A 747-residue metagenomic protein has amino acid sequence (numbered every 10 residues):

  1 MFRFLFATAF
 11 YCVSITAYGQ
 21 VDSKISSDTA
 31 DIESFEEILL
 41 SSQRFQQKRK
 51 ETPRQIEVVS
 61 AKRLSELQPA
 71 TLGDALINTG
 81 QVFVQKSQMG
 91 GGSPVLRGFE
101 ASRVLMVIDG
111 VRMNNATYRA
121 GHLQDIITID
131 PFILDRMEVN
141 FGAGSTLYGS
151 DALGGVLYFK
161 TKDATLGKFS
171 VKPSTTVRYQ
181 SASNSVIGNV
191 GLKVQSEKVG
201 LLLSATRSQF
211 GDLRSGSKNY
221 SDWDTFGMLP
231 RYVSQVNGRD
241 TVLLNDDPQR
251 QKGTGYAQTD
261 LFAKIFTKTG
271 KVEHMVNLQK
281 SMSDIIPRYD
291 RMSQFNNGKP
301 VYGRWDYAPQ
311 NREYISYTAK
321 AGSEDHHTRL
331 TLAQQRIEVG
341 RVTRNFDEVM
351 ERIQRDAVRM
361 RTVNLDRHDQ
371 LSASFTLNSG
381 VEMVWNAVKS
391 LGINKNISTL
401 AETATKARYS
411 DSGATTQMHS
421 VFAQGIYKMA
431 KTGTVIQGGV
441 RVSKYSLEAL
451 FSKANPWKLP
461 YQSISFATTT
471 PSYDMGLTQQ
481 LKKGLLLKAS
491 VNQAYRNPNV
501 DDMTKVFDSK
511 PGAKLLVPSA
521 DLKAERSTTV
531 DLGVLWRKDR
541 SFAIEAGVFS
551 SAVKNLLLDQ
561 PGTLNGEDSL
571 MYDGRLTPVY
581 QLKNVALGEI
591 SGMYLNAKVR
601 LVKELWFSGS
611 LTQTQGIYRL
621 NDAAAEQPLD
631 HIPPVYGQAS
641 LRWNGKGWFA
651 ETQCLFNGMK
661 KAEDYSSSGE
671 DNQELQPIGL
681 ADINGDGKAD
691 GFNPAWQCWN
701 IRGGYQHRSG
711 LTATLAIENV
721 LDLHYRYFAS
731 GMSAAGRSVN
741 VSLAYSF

Functional and structural regions predicted by a protein language model:
V21-K24, K252-Q258, K268-T328, R336-M360 (+3 more regions): Flexible loop and strand-edge segments within Gram-negative outer membrane beta-barrel domains
E37, L72-A75, G92-V95, M106-V107 (+4 more regions): N-terminal periplasmic accessory domains that precede and gate Gram-negative outer-membrane beta-barrel machines
M113-F141: Short acidic/polar hinge/loop motifs at secondary-structure boundaries that mediate gating or recognition
S183-Q209, Y220-I285, P309-N311, I315-S323 (+4 more regions): Transmembrane beta-barrel wall of Gram-negative outer-membrane proteins
V199, T254-Y256, F266-G270, Q279 (+6 more regions): Conserved C-terminal beta-signal and adjacent last beta-strands/turns of outer-membrane beta-barrel proteins
M282-D284, R336-G340, N396-A401, K444-W457 (+6 more regions): Surface-exposed extracellular loop regions of Gram-negative outer-membrane beta-barrel proteins, predominantly
V301-S323, S410-T416, Q462-Q480, Q493-V553 (+4 more regions): Outer-membrane beta-barrel signature, preferentially recognizing the C-terminal barrel domain of Gram-negative
K428-K431, I436, K444-Y445, E545 (+5 more regions): Gram-negative outer-membrane beta-barrel transporters
